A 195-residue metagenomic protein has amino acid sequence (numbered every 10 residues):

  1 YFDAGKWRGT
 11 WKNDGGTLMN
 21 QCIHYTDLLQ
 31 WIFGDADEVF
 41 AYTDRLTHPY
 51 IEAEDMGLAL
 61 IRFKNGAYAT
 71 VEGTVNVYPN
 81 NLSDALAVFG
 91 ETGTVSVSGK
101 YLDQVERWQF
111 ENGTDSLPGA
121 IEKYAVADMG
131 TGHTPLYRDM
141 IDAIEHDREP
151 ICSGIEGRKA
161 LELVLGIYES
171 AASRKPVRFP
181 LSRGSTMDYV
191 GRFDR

Functional and structural regions predicted by a protein language model:
Y1-I51, R174: Predominantly a Rossmann-like dinucleotide-binding segment in NAD(P)-dependent oxidoreductases
I23, H48, E72-N80: Glycine-rich phosphate/pyrophosphate-binding beta-alpha loops
Y25-T26, H133-R138, V164: A general structural signal for well-ordered alpha-helical segments in protein cores
D37-E38, F63-A67: Glycine-rich, aromatic-lined ligand/substrate-binding cores of catalytic and carbohydrate-binding domains
I51-A53, A67, N80-D84: Glycine/proline-rich active-site loop of Rossmann-fold NAD(P)-dependent oxidoreductases
L58, F63, A85-I155, K159 (+2 more regions): C-terminal glycine/acidic-rich active-site capping loop/insertion
T70-G73, S98-G99: Beta-strand scaffold of nucleotide-dependent catalytic cores
L163-S173: Short arginine-rich
